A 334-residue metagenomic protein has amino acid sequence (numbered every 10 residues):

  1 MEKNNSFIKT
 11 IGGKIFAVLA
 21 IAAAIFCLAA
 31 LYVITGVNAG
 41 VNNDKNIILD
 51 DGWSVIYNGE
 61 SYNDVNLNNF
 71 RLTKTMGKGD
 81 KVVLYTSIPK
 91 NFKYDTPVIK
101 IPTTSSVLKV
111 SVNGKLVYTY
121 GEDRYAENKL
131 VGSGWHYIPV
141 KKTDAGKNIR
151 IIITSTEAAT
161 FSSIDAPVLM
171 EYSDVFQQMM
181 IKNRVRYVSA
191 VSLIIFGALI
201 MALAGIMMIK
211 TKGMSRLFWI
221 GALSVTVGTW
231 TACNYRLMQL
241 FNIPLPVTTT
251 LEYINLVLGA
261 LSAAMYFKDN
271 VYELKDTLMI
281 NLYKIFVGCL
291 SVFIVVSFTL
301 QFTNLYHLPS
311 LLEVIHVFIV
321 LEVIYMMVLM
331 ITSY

Functional and structural regions predicted by a protein language model:
N5-K93: Extended carbohydrate-recognition surfaces in non-catalytic/accessory domains of CAZymes and lectin-like proteins
V37-N38, F161, A232-L237: Membrane-helix interface motif
K45-E60, S106-L116, P167-V168: Extended low-complexity, serine/threonine- and proline-enriched intrinsically disordered segments
G79-S87, T96-V98, W135-Y137, N148-R150: Intrinsic-disorder/low-complexity, polar/charged segments enriched in Ser/Thr/Lys/Arg/Asp/Glu/Gln
K93-V112, I151: Aromatic-lined ligand-binding clefts that engage carbohydrates, nucleic acids, or primary amines
L108-N148, T154-A166: Beta-strand-rich ligand-recognition modules
D165-T211: Cytosolic-side membrane-insertion boundary helix
V191-Y334: Juxtamembrane segments at transmembrane-helix boundaries in multi-pass signal-transduction membrane proteins
